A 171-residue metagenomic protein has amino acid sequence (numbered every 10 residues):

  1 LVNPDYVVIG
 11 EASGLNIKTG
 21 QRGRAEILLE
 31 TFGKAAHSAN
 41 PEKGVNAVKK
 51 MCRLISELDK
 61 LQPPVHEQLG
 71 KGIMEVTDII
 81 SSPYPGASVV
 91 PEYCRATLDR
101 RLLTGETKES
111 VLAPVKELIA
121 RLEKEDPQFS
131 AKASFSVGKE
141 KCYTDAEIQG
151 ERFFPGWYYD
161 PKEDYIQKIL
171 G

Functional and structural regions predicted by a protein language model:
L1-E26: Acidic/histidine-rich catalytic neighborhood of metal-dependent amide-processing enzymes
L28-G171: Metal-dependent amide/peptide-bond hydrolase catalytic core, centered on the "pita-bread" metallohydrolase fold
